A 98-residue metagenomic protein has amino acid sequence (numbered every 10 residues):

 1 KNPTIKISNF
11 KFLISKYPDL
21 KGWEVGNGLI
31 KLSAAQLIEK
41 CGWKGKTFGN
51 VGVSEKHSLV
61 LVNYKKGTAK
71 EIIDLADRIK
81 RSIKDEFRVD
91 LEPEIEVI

Functional and structural regions predicted by a protein language model:
K1-E71, E86-I98: Phosphate/pyrophosphate- and phosphate-bearing ligand-binding catalytic cores of soluble enzymes
I79: Phosphate/pyrophosphate-binding loops and the adjoining catalytic core of nucleotide-dependent enzymes
I83: Conserved ATP-binding N-box helix of the HATPase_c
